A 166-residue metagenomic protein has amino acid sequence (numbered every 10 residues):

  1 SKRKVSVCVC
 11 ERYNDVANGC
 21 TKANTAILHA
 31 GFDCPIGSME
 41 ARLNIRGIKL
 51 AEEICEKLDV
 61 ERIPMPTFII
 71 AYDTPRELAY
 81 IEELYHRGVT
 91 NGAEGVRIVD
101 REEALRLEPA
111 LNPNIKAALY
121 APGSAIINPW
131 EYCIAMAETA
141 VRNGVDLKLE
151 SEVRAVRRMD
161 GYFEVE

Functional and structural regions predicted by a protein language model:
K2-A23: Glycine-rich FAD pyrophosphate-binding loop
E11, P64, D100-R101, L149-S151: Short loop/edge segments at beta-strand edges and connector loops that shape dinucleotide/nucleotide cofactor-binding
Y13-D15, A104, M136: Short beta-to-alpha linker loops that shape the active-site pocket of alpha/beta-hydrolase fold enzymes
A17, L105-P113: FAD-binding beta-loop-beta segment adjacent to the flavin cofactor pocket
A26-L107: Dinucleotide-binding Rossmann-like beta1-alpha1 core, especially the glycine-rich loop that anchors the ADP
L119-E166: Helical element adjacent to the flavin cofactor pocket in flavoenzyme catalytic cores
